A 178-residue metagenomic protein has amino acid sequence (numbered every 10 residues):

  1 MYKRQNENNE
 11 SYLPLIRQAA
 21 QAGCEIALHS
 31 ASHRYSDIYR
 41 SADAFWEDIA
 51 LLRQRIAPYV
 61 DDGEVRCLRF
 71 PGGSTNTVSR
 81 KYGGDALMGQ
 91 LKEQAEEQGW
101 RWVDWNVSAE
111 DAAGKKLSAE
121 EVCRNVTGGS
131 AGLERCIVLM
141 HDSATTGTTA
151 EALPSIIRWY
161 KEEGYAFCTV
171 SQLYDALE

Functional and structural regions predicted by a protein language model:
M1-Q5: Conserved small/polar residues in nucleotide/adenosyl-binding loops
N6-E10: Canonical radical SAM enzyme core domain
S11, H33-L139, S143-K161, Y165 (+2 more regions): Catalytic domains of cell-wall/extracellular-matrix polysaccharide-remodeling enzymes, centered on de-N-acetylation
P14-L15, Q21, A31: Membrane-embedded segments
I26: Glycine-rich, flexible loop motifs
